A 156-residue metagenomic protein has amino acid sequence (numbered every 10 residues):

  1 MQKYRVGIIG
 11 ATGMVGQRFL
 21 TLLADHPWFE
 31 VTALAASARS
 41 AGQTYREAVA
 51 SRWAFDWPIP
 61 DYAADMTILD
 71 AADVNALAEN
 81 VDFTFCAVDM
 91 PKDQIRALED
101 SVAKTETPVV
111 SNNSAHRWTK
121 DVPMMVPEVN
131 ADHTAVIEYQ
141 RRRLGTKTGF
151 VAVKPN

Functional and structural regions predicted by a protein language model:
M1-N156: N-terminal Rossmann-like NAD(P) cofactor-binding subdomain of oxidoreductases, focused on the glycine-rich
